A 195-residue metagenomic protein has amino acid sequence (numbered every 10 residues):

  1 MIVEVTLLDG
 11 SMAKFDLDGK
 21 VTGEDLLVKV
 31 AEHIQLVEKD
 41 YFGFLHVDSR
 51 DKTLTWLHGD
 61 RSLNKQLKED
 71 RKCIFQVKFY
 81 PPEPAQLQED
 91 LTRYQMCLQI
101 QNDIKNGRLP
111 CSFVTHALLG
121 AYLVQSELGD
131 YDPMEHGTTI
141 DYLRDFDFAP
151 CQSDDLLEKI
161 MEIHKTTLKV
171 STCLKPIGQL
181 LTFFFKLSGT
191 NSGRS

Functional and structural regions predicted by a protein language model:
M1-V3: Short structural boundary motif marking the start of a folded domain
L7, L36, K65-L67: A generic structural signal for short, solvent-exposed coil/turn residues that cap or connect secondary-structure
L7-E24: Short, contiguous acidic and Ser/Thr-rich linear segments
G10, A31-Q35, K39, K105 (+1 more regions): Short amphipathic alpha-helices and their capping/turn residues within compact interaction modules
G19-Q35: Short amphipathic, charge-patterned alpha-helical segments
F42-G43: Short aromatic-glycine-enriched beta-strand elements
H46-S49, L54-S195: FERM/ERM/4.1 membrane-cytoskeleton interface domain and closely related membrane-proximal cytosolic signaling modules
